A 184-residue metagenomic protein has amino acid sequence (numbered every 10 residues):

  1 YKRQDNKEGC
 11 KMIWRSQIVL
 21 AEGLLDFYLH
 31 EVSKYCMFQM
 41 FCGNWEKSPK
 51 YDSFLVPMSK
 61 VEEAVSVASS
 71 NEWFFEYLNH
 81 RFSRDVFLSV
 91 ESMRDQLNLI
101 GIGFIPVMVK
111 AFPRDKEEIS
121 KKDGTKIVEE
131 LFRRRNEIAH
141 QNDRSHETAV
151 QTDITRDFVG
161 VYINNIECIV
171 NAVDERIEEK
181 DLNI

Functional and structural regions predicted by a protein language model:
Y1: Conserved small/polar residues in nucleotide/adenosyl-binding loops
Q4-S16, W73, V107, R114 (+3 more regions): Alpha-helical context
D5, G9-A21, L25, I119 (+3 more regions): Conserved aromatic-histidine-acidic binding/catalytic patches
C10-M37, I163, E167: Short, hydrophobic, well-ordered secondary-structure elements
L20-A21, Y28-K121, V128: Helix-loop junctions and short alpha-helical segments
K110-I184: Polyanionic, low-complexity intrinsically disordered segments
